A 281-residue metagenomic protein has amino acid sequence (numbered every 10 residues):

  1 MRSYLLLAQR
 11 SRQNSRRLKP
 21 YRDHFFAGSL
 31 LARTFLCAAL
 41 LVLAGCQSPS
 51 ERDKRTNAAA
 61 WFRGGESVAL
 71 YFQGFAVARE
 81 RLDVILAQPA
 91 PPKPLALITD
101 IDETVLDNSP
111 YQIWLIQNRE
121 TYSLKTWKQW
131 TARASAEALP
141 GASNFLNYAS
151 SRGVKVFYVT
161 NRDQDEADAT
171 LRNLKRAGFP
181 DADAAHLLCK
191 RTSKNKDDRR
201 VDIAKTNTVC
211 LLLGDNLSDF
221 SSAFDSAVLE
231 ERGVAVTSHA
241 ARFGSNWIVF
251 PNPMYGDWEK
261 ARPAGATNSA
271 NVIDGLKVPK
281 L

Functional and structural regions predicted by a protein language model:
Y4, Y21, F25-F26, F35: Aromatic (phenylalanine/tyrosine) cluster motif
A32-L43: Bacterial N-terminal signal peptides
C46-T99, R262-L281: Non-catalytic pre-domain segments flanking phosphatase-related domains
L97-D107: Asp-based phosphoryl-transfer active-site loop
L106, Q112-A138: Metal-dependent phosphoesterase signature
K128-F157, Q164: Short, acidic loop-to-helix structural element flanking the phosphoryl-transfer center in phosphate-processing enzymes
D163, A167-L281: C-terminal cap/substrate-recognition subdomain and adjoining C-terminal extension of metal-dependent phosphatase-like
